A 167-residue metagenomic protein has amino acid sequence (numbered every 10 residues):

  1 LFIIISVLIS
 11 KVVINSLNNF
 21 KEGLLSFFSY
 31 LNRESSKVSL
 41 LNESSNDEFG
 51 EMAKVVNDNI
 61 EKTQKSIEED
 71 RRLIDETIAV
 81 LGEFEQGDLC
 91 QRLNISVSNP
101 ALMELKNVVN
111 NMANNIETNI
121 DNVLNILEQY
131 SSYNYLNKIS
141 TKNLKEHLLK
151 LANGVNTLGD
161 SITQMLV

Functional and structural regions predicted by a protein language model:
I4-V167: Polar/charged heptad-repeat coiled-coil helices used as signal-transmission/dimerization stalks
